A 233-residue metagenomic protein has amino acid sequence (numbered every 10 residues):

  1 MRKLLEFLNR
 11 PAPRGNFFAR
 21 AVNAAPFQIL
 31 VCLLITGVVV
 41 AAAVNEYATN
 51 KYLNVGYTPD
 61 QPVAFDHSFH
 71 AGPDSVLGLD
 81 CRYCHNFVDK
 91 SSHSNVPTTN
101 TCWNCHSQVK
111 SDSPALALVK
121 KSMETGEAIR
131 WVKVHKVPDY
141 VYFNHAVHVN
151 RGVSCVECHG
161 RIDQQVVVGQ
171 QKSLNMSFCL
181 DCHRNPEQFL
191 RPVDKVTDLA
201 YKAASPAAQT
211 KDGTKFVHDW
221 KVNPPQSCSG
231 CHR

Functional and structural regions predicted by a protein language model:
R2-R233: Short sequence/structural segments immediately N-terminal
